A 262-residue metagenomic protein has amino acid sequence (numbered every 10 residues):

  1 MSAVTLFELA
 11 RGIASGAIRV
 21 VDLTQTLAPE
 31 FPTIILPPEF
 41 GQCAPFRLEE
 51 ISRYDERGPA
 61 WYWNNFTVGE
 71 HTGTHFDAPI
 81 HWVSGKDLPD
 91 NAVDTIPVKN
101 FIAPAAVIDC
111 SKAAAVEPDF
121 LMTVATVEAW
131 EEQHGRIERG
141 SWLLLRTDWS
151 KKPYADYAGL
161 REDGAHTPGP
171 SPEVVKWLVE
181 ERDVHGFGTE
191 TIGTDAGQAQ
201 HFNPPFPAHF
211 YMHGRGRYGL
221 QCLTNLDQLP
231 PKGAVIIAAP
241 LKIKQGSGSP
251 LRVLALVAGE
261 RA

Functional and structural regions predicted by a protein language model:
M1-A262: Active-/binding-site microenvironments in catalytic and ligand-binding cores
